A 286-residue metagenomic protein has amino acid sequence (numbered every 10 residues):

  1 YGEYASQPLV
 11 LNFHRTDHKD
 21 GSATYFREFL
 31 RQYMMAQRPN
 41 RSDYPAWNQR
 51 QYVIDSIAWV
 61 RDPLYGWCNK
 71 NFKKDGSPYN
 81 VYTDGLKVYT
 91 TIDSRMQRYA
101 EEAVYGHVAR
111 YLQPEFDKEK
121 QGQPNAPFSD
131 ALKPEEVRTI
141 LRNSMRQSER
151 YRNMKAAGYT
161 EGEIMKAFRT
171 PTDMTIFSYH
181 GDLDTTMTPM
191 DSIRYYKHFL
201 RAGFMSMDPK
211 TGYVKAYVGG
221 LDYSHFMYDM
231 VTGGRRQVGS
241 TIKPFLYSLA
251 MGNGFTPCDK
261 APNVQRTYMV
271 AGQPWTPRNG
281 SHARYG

Functional and structural regions predicted by a protein language model:
Y1-Q273, R278-S281: Extended, non-catalytic substrate-recognition/exosite surfaces adjacent to catalytic cores, especially in enzymes
A283-G286: C-terminal domain-closing interface element
